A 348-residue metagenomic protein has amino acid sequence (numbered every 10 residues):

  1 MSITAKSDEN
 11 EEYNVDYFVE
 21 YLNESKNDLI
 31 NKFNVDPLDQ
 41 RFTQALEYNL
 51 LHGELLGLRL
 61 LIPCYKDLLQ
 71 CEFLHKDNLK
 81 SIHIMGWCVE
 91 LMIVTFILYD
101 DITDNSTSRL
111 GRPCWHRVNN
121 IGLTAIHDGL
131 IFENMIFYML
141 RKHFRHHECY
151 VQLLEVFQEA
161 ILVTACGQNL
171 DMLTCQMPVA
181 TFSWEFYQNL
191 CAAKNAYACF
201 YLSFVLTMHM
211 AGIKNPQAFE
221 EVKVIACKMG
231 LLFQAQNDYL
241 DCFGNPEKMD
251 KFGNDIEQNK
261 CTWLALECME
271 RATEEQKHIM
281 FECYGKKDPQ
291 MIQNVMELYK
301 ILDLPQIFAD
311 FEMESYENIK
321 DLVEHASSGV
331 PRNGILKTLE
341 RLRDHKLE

Functional and structural regions predicted by a protein language model:
M1-R41, K346-E348: Eukaryotic N-terminal low-complexity, Ser/Thr- and Lys/Arg-rich leader segments that predominantly function as
E11, V15-F18, G53-G57, G129 (+8 more regions): Generic structural signal for well-ordered, non-membrane alpha-helical segments in soluble metabolic enzymes
Y13, Y17-E24, L55, V156 (+6 more regions): Charged, amphipathic alpha-helical oligomerization/scaffolding segments
Y17, Y21, K32, N294 (+2 more regions): Charge-rich, solvent-exposed alpha-helical interaction surfaces
N34-E274: Mg2+-dependent prenyl diphosphate-binding active-site environment of isoprenoid biosynthetic enzymes
V151, E155, E220, F281 (+2 more regions): Short, charged, amphipathic alpha-helical segments
A272, K277-A326: Mobile late-domain/C-terminal helix-loop "cap" segments that border catalytic sites or the cytosolic face
S315, D321, A326-E348: Short, amphipathic C-terminal "tail helix"
